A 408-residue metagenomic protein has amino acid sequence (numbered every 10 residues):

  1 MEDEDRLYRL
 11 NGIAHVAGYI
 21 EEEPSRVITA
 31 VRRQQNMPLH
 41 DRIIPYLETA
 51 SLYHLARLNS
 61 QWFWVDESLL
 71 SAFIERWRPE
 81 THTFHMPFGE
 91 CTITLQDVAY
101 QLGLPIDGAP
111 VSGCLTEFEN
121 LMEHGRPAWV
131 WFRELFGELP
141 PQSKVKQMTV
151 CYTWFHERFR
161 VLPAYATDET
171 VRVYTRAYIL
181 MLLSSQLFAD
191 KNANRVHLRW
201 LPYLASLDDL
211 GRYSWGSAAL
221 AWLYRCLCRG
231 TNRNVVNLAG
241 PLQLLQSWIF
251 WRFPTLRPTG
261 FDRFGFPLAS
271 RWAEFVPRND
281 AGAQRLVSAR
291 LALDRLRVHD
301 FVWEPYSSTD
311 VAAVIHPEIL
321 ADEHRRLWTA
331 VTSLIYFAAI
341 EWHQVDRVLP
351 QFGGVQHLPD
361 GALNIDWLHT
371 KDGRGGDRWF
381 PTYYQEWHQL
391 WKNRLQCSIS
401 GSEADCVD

Functional and structural regions predicted by a protein language model:
M1-D408: Structural stabilizers in ordered domains
